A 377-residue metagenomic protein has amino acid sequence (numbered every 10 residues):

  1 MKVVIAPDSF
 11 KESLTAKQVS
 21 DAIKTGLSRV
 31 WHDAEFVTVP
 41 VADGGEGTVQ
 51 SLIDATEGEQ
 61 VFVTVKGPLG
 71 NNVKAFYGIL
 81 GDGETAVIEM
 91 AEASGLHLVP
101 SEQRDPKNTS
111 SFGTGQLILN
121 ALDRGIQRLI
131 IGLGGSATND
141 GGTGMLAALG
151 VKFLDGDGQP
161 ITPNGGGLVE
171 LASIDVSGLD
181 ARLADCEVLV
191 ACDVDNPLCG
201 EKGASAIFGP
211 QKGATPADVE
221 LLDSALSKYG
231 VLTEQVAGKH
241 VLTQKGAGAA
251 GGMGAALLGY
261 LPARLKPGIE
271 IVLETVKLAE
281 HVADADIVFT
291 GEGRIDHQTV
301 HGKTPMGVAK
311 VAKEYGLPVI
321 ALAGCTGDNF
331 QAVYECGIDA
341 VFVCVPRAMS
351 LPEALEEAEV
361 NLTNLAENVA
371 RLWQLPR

Functional and structural regions predicted by a protein language model:
K2-L133, A137-R377: N-terminal loops that bind phosphate or other acidic moieties and the adjacent beta-alpha structural core
